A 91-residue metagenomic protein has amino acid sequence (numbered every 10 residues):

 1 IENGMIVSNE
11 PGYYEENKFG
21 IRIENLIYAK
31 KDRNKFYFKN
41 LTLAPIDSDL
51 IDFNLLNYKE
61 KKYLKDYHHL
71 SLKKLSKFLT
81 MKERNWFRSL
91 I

Functional and structural regions predicted by a protein language model:
I1-I91: Charged, cofactor-coupling segments
